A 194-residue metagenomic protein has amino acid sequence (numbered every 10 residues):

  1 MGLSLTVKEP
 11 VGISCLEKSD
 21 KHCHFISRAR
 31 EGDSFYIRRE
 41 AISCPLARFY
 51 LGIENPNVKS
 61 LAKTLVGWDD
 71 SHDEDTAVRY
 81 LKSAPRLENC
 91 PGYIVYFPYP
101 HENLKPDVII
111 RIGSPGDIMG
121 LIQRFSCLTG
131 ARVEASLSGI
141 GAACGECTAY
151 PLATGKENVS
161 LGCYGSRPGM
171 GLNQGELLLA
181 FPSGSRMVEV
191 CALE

Functional and structural regions predicted by a protein language model:
M1-E194: Acidic, serine/proline-rich low-complexity intrinsically disordered regions
